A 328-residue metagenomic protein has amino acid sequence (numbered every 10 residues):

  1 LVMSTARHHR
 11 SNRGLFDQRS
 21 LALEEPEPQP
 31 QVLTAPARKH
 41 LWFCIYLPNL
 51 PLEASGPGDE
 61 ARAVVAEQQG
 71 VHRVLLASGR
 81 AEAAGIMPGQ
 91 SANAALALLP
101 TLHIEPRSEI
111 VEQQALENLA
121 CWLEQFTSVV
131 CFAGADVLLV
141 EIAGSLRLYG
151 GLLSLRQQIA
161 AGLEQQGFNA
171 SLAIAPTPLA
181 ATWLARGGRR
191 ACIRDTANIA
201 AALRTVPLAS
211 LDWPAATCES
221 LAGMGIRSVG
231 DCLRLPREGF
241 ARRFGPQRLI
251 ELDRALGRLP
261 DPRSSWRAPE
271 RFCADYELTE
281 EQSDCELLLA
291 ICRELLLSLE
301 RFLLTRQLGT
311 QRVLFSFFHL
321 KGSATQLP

Functional and structural regions predicted by a protein language model:
V2-L139, G144-L146, L153-A161, A170 (+2 more regions): Residues that scaffold, gate, or flank divalent-cation-dependent active/transport sites
L23, W42-C44, L98-L102, C218 (+1 more regions): DNA-contacting surface of Y-family translesion DNA polymerases
G56-G58, L75-L76, L152-L153, T182-G188 (+2 more regions): Short acidic, glycine/serine/threonine-rich loops at helix termini
G79, A84-I86, N198-R234: Amphipathic, charged-and-aliphatic alpha-helical interface segments that function as noncatalytic docking
R107, F126-T127, R194-A201: A structural signal for the main folded, soluble domain(s) of proteins
S108-E109, R186, R312: Charge-rich, low-hydrophobicity low-complexity segments
A115-N118, I174-R194, N198-I199, L256 (+2 more regions): Stable alpha-helical structural segments in soluble proteins, enriched in small hydrophobic residues
G150-I193, Q247-R254: Structured, non-catalytic alpha/beta "coupling" segments that mediate domain-domain communication and provide generic
